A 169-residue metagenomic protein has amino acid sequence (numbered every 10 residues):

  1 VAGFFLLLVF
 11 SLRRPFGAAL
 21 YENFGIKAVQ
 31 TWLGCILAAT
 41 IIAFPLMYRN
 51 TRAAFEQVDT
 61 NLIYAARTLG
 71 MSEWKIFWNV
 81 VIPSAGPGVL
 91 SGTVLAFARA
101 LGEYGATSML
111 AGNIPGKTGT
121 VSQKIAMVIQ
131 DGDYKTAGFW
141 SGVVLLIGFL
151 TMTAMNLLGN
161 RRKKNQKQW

Functional and structural regions predicted by a protein language model:
V1-E56, V80-G105, M109, V128 (+1 more regions): Membrane-water interface segments at the C-terminal ends of transmembrane alpha-helices in multi-pass inner-membrane
T51-I63, E73: Membrane-helix/interface signature in polytopic inner-membrane proteins
A65-A66, A137: Short hydrophobic faces within alpha-helices
L69-G70, P83: Glycine/proline-centered hinge or cleavage motifs at structural transition points of membrane proteins
R99-G102, V121-S122, W169: Hydrophobic alpha-helical segments embedded in the membrane of multi-pass proteins
P115-I129: Short hydrophobic, aromatic-rich alpha-helical segments embedded in or entering the lipid bilayer of multi-pass
G132-D133: Short helix-adjacent coil turns
L158-W169: Short cytosolic juxtamembrane segments of multi-pass membrane proteins
